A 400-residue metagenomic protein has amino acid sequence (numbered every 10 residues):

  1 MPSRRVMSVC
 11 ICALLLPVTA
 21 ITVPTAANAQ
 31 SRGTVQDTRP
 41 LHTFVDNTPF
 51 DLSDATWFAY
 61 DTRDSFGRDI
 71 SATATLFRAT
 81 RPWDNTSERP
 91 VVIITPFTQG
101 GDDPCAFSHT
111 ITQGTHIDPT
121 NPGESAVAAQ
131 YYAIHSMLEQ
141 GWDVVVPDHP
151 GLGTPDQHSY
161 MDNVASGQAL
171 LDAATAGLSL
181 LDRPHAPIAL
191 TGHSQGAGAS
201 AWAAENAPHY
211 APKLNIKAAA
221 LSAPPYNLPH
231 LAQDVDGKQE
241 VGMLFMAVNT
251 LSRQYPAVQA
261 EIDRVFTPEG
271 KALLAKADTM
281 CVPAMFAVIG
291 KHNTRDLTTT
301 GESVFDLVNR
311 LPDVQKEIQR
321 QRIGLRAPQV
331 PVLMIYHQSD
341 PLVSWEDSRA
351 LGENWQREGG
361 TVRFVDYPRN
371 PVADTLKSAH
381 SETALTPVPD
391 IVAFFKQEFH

Functional and structural regions predicted by a protein language model:
A27-S87, Q356: Catalytic-loop region of hydrolases
F66-S71, T80-E139: Short, surface-exposed "cap/lid" segments of acyl-processing enzymes
E139, Y160-L180: Alpha/beta-hydrolase active-site loop
D172-G242: Primarily recognizes the serine-hydrolase "nucleophile elbow" in alpha/beta-hydrolase and SGNH/GDSL folds
A203, V330, S344-N354: Short alpha-helix in the alpha/beta-hydrolase fold that links the catalytic acid
P225-L325: Accessory cap/linker subdomain of secreted extracellular hydrolases
R310, Q315-I318, R349, Q356-H400: C-terminal catalytic histidine-bearing segment of alpha/beta-hydrolase fold enzymes
P328, M334-D340: Short beta-strand/loop motif that positions the catalytic acidic residue of the alpha/beta-hydrolase fold
